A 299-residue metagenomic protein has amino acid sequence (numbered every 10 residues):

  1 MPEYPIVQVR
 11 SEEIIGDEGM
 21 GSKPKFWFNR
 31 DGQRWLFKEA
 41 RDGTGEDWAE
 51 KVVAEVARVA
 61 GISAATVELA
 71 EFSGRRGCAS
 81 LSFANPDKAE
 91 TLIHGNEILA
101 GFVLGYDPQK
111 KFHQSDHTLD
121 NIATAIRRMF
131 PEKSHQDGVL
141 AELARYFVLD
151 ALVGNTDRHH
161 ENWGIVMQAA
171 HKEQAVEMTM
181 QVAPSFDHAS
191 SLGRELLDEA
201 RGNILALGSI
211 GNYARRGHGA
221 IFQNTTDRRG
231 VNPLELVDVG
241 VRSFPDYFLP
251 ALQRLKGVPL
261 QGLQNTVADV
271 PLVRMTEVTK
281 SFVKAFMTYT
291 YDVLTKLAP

Functional and structural regions predicted by a protein language model:
M1-K110: Conserved ATP-binding subdomain of kinase catalytic cores across diverse folds
D42, K51-V59, A141, R145-L149 (+1 more regions): A broad, structural surface signal
E46-D47, A141-E142, T276: Aromatic-acidic/polar surface patches that form glycan- and anion
G61, G154-D157, V293-A298: Short helix-capping/linker segments at secondary-structure and domain boundaries
T66-G74, H159-A169, P299: Short alpha-helical "patches" and their helix-cap loops
P86-F147, V270: ATP-dependent phospho-/nucleotidyl transfer catalytic cores
L119-L197: Conserved kinase catalytic-core segment
A170-P299: C-terminal catalytic region of ATP-dependent kinase domains
